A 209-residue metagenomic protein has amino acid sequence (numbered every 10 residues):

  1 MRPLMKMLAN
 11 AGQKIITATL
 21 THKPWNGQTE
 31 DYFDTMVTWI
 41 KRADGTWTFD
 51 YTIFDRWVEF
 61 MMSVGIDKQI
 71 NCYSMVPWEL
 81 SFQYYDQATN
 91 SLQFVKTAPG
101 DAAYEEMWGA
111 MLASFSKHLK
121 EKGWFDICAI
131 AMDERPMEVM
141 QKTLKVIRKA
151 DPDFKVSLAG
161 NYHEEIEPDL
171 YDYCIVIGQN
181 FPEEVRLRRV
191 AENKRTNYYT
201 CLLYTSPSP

Functional and structural regions predicted by a protein language model:
M1-A150, A159-L170: Aromatic-lined carbohydrate-binding surfaces of glycoside hydrolases
N71, S157, N197-Y199: Structural detector of well-ordered beta-strand residues that form the stable sheet scaffold of enzyme domains
D151-V156, N193-T196: Short beta-strand/loop segments at the ligand-binding rim of alpha/beta enzyme cores
K155-G160, Y171-Q179: Short, hydrophobic beta-strand segments that form beta-sheet elements in well-ordered domains
P168, G178-L203: Glycoside hydrolase catalytic-domain groove-lining segments
Y204-P209: Conserved small/polar residues in nucleotide/adenosyl-binding loops
